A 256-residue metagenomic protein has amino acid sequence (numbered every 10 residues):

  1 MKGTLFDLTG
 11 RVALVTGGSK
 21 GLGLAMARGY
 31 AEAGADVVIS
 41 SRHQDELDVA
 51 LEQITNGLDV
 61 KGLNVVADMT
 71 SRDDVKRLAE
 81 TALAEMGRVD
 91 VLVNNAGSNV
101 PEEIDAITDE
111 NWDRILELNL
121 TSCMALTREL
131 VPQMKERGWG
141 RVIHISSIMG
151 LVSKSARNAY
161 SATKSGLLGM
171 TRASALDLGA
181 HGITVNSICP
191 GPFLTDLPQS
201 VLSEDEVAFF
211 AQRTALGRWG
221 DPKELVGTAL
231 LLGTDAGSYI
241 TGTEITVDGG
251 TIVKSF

Functional and structural regions predicted by a protein language model:
M1-T4, V152, L230, T241-F256: Short C-terminal tail/terminal secondary-structure segment of NAD(P)H-dependent dehydrogenase/reductase domains
V12, S19-K20: Conserved glycine-rich cofactor-binding loop
V93, G179, T184, I240-G242: Short, small/polar-rich loop/turn modules that mediate ligand/substrate recognition or access, typified
E103-I104, T108-L116, P198, F210: Substrate-binding pocket helix/loop in short-chain dehydrogenase/reductase
T127, T163, T171: Active-site helix of classical SDR
P132, L176-D177, S238: Alpha-helical segment proximal to the catalytic Tyr-Lys
S147: Residue(s) in the substrate-gating loop at a strand-loop-helix junction that position the organic substrate next
